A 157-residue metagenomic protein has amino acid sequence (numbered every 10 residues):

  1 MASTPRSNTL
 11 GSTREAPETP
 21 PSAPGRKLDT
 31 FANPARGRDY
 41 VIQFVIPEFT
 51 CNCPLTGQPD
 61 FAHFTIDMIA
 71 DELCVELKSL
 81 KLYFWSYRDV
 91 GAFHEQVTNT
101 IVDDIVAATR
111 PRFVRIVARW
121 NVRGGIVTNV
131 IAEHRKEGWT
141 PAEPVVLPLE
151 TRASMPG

Functional and structural regions predicted by a protein language model:
M1-G157: N-terminal intrinsically disordered, cationic/polar leader segments that include organellar targeting peptides
